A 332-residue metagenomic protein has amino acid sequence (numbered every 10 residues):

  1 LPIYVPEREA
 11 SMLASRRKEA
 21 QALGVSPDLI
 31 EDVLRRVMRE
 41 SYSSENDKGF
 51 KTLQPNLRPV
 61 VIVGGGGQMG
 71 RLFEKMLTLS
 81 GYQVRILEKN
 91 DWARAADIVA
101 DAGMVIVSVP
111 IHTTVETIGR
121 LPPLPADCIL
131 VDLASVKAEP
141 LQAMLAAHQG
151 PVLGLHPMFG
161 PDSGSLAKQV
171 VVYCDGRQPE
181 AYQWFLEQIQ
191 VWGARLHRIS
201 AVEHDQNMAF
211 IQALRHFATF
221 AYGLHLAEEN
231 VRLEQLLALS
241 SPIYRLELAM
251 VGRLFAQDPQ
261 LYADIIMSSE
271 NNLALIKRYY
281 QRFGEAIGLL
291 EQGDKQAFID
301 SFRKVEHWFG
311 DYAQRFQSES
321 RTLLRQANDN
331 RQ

Functional and structural regions predicted by a protein language model:
P6-Y42, Q142, I299-F302, F309-S320 (+1 more regions): Helix-enriched interaction subdomains in cytosolic or periplasmic regions, typified by TIR/SEFIR signaling/NADase cores
R39-R58, A93-A96: A short, basic/flexible loop-to-alpha-helix module at the beginning of a structural domain
V61-G64: Conserved N-terminal Rossmann-fold NAD(P)-binding element of oxidoreductases
Q68-M69: Hydrophobic/small residue at the entry helix of a nucleotide-binding pocket
V84-D97: Adenosine-cofactor binding site in Rossmann-like domains, unifying the SAM/SAH pocket of S-adenosylmethionine-dependent
A96-M144: Rossmann-fold NAD(P) dinucleotide-binding segment
K137-I199, D205-M208: Rossmann-fold dinucleotide-binding core
R198-R331: An accessory alpha-helical subdomain
